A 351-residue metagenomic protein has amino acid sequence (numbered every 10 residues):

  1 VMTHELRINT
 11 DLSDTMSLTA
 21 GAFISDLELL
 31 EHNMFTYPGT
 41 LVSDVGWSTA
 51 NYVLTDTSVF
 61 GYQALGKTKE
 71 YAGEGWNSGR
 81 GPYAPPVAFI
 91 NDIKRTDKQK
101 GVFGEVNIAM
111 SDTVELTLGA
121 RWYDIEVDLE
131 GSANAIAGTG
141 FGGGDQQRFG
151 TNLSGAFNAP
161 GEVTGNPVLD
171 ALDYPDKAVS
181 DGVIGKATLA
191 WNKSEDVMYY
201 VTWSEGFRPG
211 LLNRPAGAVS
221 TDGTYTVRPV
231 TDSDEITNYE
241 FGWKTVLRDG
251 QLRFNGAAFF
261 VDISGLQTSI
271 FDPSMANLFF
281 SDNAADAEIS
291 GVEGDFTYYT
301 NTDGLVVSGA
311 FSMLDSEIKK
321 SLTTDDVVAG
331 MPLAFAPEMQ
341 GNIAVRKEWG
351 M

Functional and structural regions predicted by a protein language model:
V1, M34-I90, D128-A178, N213-P229 (+2 more regions): Solvent-exposed loop segments that connect transmembrane elements
T3, L54, F103, N238 (+2 more regions): Intrinsically disordered, low-complexity regulatory regions of eukaryotic regulatory proteins
N9-D11, S17, G21-S25, I93-D262 (+1 more regions): Structural signature of Gram-negative outer-membrane beta-barrels, strongest in the C-terminal barrel of TonB-dependent
L27, T40, Y52-Y62, V246 (+5 more regions): Generic structural motif
D112-L116, Q251-I263, F280-M351: Gram-negative outer-membrane beta-barrel transporters
